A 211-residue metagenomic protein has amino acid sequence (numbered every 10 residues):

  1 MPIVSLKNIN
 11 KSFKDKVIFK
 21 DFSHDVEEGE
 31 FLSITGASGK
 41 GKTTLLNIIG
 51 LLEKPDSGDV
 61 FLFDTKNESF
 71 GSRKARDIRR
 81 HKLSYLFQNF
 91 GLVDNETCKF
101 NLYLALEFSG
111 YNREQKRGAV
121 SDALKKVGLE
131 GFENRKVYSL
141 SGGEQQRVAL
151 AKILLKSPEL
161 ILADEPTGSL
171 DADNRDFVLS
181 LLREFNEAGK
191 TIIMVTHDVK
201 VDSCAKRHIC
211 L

Functional and structural regions predicted by a protein language model:
V4, F19-D21, I78: Conserved structural motif at the start of ABC-family nucleotide-binding domains
G50: Helix-to-loop junction immediately C-terminal to a conserved catalytic motif
G58-N67: Conserved ABC transporter NBD signature motif
R80, Y138, L155-K156, A188: Conserved signature/switch motifs of ABC ATPase nucleotide-binding domains
E96-L104: Short coil-to-helix segment of the ABC ATPase nucleotide-binding domain corresponding to the Q-loop/switch region
K136-L140, E144-Q146: Conserved ABC ATPase signature
I161-D164: Catalytic Walker B motif of ABC-type/P-loop ATPase nucleotide-binding domains
